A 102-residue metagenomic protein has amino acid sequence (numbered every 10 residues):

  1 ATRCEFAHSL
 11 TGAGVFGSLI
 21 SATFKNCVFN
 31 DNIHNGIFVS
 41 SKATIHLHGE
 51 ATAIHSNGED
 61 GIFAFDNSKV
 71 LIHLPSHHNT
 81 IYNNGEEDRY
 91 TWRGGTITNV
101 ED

Functional and structural regions predicted by a protein language model:
A1-D102: Extracellular beta-rich repeat passengers
